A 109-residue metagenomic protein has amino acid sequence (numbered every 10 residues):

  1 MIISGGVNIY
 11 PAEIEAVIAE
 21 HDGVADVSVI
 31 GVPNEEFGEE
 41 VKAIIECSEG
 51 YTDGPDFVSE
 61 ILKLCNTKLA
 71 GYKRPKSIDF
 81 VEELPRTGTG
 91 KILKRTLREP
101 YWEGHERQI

Functional and structural regions predicted by a protein language model:
M1-K73, E83, G90, T96: AMP-binding/adenylate-forming catalytic core of the ANL superfamily
S59, K94-I109: AMP-dependent adenylate-forming
I78-V81: General small-molecule cofactor/ligand-binding pocket signal
